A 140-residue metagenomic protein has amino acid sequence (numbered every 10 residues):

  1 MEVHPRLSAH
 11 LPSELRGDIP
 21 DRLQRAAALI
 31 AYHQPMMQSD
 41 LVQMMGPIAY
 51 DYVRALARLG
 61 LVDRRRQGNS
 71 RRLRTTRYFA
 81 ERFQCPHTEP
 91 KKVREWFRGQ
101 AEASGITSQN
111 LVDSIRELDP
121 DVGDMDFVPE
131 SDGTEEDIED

Functional and structural regions predicted by a protein language model:
M1, N69-T76: Minor-groove-contacting beta-hairpin "wing" of winged helix-turn-helix DNA-binding domains
M1-A26, A55: Short alpha-helical segments that sit at the start of domains
A28-Y32: Short, locally clustered residues in the helix-turn-helix/winged-helix DNA-binding domain
H33-M44: Short acidic, hydrophobic short linear motifs in intrinsically disordered regions
Y50-A57: Short, hydrophobic-biased segments on the C-terminal half of alpha helices that form "recognition helices"
R58-Q67: A short, conserved structural fragment
P86-D140: Phosphate-centric recognition/catalysis
